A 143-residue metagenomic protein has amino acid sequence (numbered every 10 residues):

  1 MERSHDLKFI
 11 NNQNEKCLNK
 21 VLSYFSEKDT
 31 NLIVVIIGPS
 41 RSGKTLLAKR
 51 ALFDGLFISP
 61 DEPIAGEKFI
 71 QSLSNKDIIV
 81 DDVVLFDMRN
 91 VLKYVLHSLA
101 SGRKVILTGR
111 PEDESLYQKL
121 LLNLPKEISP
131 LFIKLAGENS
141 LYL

Functional and structural regions predicted by a protein language model:
M1-F25: N-terminal pre-Walker A segment at the start of P-loop NTPase domains
N31-L47: Walker A/P-loop nucleotide-binding motif
N31-V35, L56, D77, K104-I106: Residue-level preference for the first positions of well-ordered beta-strands
I37-S40, S59-P63, V80-L85, T108-E112: Structural motif
L46-F57: P-loop NTPase Walker A phosphate-binding motif
F57-K76: AAA+/P-loop NTPase substrate/partner-engagement loops
S72-V91: Conserved P-loop NTPase "ATPase switch" module shared by AAA+ and STAND
D87-L143: Replace "adjacent to P-loop NTPase cores in ATP/GTP-dependent enzymes" with "adjacent to NTP-binding cores
